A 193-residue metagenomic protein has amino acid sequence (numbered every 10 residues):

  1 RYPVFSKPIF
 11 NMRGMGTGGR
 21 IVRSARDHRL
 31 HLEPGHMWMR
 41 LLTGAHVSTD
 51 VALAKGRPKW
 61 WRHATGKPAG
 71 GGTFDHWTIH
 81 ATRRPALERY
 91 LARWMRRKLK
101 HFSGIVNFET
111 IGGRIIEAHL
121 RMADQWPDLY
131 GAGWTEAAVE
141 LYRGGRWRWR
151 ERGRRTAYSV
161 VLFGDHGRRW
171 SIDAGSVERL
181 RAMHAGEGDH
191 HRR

Functional and structural regions predicted by a protein language model:
R1-W94: Active-site nucleotide/adenylate-binding loops and adjacent lid/helix of ATP-dependent enzymes
M15-G18, D128-Y130, R169-G175: Short, flexible/disordered intra-domain loops and linkers
E33-P34, L99-F102, M183-E187: Short secondary-structure junctions
M37-W38, R93-H101, G145-R150: Short helix-to-loop capping/linker segments positioned immediately adjacent to catalytic or ligand/cofactor-binding
G70-H76, D124-G131: A short, polar/proline- and glycine-enriched secondary-structure boundary/capping micro-motif
K98-D128, R150-R169: Conserved metal-phosphate-binding beta-hairpin within the catalytic cores of diverse ATP-dependent phosphoryl-transfer
W126-G144: Gly/Ser/Thr-rich active-site loops/lids in small-molecule metabolic enzymes that frequently grip phosphoryl groups
E140-R193: Peripheral (often C-terminal) accessory segments that flank ATP-dependent C-N-forming ligase machineries
